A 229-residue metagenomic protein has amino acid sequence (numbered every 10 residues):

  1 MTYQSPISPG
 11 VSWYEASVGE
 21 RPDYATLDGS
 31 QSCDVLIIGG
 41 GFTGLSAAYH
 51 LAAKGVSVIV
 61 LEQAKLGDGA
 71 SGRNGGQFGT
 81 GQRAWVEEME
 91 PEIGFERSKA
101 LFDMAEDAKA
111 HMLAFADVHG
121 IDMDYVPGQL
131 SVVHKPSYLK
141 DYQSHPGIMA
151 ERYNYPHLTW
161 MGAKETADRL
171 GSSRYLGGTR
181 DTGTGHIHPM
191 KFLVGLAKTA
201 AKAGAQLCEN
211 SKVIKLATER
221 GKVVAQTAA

Functional and structural regions predicted by a protein language model:
M1-V35, A53: Extreme N-terminal leader/targeting segments of oxidoreductases
Q31-V60: N-terminal Rossmann-like FAD-binding beta1-loop-alpha1 element of flavoenzymes
A53-R73: Glycine-rich FAD pyrophosphate-binding loop
G75-T80, Y142, Y175-G177: Short, hinge-like loop/turn segments at secondary-structure boundaries
G81-K164: Dinucleotide-binding Rossmann-like beta1-alpha1 core, especially the glycine-rich loop that anchors the ADP
S144-A150, S173-A229: Helical element adjacent to the flavin cofactor pocket in flavoenzyme catalytic cores
E165-S173: Flexible hinge/switch segments at interdomain interfaces of large molecular machines
